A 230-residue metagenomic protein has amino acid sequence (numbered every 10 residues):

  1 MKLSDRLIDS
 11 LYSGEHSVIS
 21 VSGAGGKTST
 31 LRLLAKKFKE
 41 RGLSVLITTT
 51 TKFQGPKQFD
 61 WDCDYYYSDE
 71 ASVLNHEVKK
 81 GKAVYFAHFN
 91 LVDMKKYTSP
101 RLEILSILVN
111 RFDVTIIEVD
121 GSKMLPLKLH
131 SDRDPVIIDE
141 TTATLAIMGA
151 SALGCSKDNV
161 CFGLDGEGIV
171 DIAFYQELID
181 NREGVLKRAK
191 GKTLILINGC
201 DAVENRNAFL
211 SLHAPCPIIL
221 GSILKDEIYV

Functional and structural regions predicted by a protein language model:
K2-R41: Walker A (P-loop) phosphate-binding motif
V21, L46-T49, Y85-H88, T115-G121 (+3 more regions): General beta-strand structural signal in soluble alpha/beta enzymes
G23, T50, H88-N90, I197-D201 (+1 more regions): Structural motif
A35-H88: N-terminal phosphate/diphosphate-binding loop that engages ATP/GTP or pyrophosphate donors across diverse enzyme folds
F59-D69, G81-K82, H213-S222, E227-V230: Active-site regions of enzymes building and remodeling cell-envelope glycoconjugates
S68-K79, L102-S106, L178-V185: Short, charged beta->alpha transition segments
Y85-I116: Hydrophobic alpha-helical segments and helix pairs
M94-S99, N110, D120-C216, S222-K225 (+1 more regions): Conserved catalytic-core segment of NTP-binding enzymes
